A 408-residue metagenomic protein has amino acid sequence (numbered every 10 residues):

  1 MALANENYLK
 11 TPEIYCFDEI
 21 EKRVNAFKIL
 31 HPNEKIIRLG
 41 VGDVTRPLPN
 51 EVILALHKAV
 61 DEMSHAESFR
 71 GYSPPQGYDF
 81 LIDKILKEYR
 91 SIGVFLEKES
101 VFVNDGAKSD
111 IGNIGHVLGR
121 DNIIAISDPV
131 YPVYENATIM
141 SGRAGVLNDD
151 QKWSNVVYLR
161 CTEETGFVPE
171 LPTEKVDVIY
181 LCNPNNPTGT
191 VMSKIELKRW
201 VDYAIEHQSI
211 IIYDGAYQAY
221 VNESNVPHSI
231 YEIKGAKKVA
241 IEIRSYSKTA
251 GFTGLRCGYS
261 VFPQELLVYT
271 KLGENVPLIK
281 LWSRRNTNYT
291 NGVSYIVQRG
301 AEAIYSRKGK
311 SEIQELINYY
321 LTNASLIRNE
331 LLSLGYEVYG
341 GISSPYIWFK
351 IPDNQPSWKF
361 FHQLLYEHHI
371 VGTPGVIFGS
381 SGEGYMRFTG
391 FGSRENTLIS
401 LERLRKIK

Functional and structural regions predicted by a protein language model:
A2-D105, N113, I304-K308: N-terminal small-domain helix-loop-helix segment of the aminotransferase-like
H31, E206-H207, L334, H368: Helix C-cap/helix->beta junction micro-motif
A66-E206, Q218-K234: Conserved core of the PLP fold type I
K87, S91-F95, N354-Q355, K359 (+2 more regions): PLP-dependent enzyme catalytic core of the Aspartate aminotransferase-like
I126, L181, Y213, G372-P374: Hydrophobic residues in well-ordered beta-strands that form the structural core
E232-N318, S325-N329, K408: Conserved core segment of the aminotransferase class I/II
Q298, E302, I317-R328, V338-K350 (+1 more regions): Conserved glycine-rich beta-strand-loop-beta hairpin in the small C-terminal domain of fold type I
